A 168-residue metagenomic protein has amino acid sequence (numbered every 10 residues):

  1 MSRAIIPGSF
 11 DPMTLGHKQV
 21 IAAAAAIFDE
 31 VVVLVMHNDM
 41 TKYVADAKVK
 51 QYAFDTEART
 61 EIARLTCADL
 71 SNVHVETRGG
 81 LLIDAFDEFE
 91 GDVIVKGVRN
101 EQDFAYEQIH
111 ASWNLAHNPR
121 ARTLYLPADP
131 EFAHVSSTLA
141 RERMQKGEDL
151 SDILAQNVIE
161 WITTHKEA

Functional and structural regions predicted by a protein language model:
M1-A168: Nucleotidyltransferase catalytic core that binds NTPs
